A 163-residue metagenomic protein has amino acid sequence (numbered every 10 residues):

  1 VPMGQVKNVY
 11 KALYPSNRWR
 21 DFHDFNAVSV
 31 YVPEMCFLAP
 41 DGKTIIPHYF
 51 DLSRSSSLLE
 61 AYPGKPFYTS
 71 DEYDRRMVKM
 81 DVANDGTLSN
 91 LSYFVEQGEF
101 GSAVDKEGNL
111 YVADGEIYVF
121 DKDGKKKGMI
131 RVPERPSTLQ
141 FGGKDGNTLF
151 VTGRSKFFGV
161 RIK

Functional and structural regions predicted by a protein language model:
V1-Q5, L13-F22, S29-M35, P47-P66 (+3 more regions): Beta-rich, blade/repeat-based domains predominating in secreted/periplasmic proteins but also intracellular
Q5-N8, D74-R76, K156-F158: Short glycine/acidic-enriched loop and turn motifs that connect beta-strands
V30-V32, D74, L88: A detector of repeated loop/turn-to-beta-strand junctions in beta-rich toroidal repeat architectures
P33-C36, R76-V78, E116-Y118, K156: A short loop-to-beta-strand structural motif that recurs across blades of beta-propeller domains
A39-I46, N84-N90, K125-G128: Beta-strand initiation motifs
M80-T87, R161-K163: Short loop/turn segments immediately following beta-strands, especially the blade-tip and inter-blade linker loops
F150-K163: Short, basic/aromatic-enriched C-terminal tail that caps enzymatic domains
